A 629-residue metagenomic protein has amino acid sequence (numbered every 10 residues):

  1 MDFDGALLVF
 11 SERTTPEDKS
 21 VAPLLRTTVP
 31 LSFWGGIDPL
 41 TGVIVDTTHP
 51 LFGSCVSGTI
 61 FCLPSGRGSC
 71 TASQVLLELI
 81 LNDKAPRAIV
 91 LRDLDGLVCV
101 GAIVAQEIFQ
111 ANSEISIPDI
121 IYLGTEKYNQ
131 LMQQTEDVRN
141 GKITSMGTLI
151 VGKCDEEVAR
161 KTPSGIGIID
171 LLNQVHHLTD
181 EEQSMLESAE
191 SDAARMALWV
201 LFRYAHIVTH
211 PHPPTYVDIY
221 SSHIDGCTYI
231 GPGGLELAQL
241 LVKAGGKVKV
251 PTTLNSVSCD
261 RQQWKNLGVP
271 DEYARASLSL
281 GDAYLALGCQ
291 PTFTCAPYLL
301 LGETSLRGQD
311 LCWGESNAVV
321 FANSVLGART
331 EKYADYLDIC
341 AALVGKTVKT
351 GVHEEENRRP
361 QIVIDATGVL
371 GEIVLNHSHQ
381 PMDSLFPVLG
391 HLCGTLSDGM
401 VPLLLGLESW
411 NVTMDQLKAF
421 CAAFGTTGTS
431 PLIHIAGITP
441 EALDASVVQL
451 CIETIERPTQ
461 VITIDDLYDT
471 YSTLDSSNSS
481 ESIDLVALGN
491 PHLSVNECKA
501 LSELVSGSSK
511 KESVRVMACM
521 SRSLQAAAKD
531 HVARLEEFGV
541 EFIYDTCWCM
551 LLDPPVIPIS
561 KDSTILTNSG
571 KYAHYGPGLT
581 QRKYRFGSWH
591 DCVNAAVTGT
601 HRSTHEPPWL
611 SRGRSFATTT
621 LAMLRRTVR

Functional and structural regions predicted by a protein language model:
D2-G152, S258, N496-L579: Feature captures the catalytic cores and cofactor-binding loops of soluble hydro-lyases/lyases that act on carboxylate
T41, D46-T48, R67-T71, R160-V628: Non-transmembrane, aqueous-exposed alpha-helical and coiled segments at domain scale
I150-R160: Active-site proximal loop and beta-alpha junction motif in alpha/beta enzyme cores
